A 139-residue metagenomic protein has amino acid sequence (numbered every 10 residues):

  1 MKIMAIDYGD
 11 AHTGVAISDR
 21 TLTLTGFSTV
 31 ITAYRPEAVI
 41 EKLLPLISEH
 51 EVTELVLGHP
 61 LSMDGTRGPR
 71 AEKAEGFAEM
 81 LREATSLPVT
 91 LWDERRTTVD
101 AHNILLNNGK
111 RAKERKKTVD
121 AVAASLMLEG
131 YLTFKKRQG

Functional and structural regions predicted by a protein language model:
K2-I3, D10-G139: Phosphate- and other anionic-substrate recognition elements at nucleic-acid/protein interfaces
